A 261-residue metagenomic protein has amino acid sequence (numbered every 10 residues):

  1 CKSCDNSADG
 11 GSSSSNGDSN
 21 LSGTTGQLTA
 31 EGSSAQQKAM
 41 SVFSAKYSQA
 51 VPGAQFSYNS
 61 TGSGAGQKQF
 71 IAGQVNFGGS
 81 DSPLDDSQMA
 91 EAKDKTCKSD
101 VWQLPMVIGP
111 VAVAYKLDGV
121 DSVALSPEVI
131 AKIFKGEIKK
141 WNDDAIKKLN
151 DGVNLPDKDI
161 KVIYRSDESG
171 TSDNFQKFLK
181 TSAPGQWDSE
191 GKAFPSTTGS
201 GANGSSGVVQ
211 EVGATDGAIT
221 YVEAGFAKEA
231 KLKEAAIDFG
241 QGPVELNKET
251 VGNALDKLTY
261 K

Functional and structural regions predicted by a protein language model:
C1-C4: N-terminal Sec signal peptide cleavage junction
N6-K147, V209-E211, V222-A230: N-terminal segment of the mature folded domain
S57-N59, I163, S200, A235: General small-molecule cofactor/ligand-binding pocket signal
Q67, E168-Y260: Ligand-binding pocket segment of bilobal, Venus flytrap-like solute-binding proteins
P110-A114, V120-Q210: Extracytoplasmic ligand-binding site segments that recognize negatively charged/polar headgroups
